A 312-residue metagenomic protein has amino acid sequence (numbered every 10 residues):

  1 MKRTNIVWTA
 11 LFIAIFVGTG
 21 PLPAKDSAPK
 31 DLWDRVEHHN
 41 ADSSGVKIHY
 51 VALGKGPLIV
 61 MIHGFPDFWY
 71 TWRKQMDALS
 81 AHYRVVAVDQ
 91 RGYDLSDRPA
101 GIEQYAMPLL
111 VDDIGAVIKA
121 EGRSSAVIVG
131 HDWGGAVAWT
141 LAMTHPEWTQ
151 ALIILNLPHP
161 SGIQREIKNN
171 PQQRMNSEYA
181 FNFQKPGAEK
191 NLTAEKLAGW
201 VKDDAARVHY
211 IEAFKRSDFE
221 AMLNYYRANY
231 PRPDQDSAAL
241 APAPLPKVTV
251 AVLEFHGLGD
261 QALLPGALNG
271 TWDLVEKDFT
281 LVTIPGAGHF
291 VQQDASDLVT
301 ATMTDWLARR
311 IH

Functional and structural regions predicted by a protein language model:
M1-T9: Bacterial N-terminal signal peptides that target proteins for export
T9-G18: Bacterial N-terminal signal peptides
P21-P23: Sec/Tat signal peptide C-region and signal peptidase I cleavage site
D26-H39, V46-I48, L58, V86 (+5 more regions): Flexible "cap/lid" subdomain of the alpha/beta-hydrolase fold that forms the substrate-access gate
A52-L95: Conserved HGGG/HGGXW glycine-rich cap/lid loop of the alpha/beta-hydrolase fold
A287-S296, T300: Catalytic histidine-centered segment of alpha/beta-hydrolase-like enzymes
